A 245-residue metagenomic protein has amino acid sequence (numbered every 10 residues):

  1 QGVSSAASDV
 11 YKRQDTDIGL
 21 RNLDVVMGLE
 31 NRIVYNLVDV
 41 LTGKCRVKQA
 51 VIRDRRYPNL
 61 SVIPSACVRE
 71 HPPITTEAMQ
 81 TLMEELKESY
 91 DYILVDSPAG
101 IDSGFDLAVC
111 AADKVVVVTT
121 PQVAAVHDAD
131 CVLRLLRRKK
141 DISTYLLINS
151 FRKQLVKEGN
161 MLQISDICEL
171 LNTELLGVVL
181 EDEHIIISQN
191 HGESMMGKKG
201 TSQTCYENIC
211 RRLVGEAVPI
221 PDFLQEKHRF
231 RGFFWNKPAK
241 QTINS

Functional and structural regions predicted by a protein language model:
Q1-A7, Y11: Single conserved hydrophobic/aromatic residue that forms the stacking wall/gate of nucleotide- or nucleobase-binding
R13, I93-L94: Walker B beta-strand of ABC/ABC-like P-loop ATPase nucleotide-binding domains, specifically the conserved hydrophobic
R13-E88, I187-H191, M196: P-loop/Walker-type NTP enzyme "switch/lid" segment
D17, T120-V123, G200: Short, surface-exposed acidic/glycine-rich loop or hinge patches that mediate macromolecular interfaces
C45-R46, D91, H184, V218: Generic structural signal for secondary-structure transition and capping sites
E77, T81, E85-E88, Y92 (+2 more regions): Conserved catalytic-core segment of NTP-binding enzymes
R138-S245: C-terminal lobe/tail of nucleotide-utilizing enzymes
